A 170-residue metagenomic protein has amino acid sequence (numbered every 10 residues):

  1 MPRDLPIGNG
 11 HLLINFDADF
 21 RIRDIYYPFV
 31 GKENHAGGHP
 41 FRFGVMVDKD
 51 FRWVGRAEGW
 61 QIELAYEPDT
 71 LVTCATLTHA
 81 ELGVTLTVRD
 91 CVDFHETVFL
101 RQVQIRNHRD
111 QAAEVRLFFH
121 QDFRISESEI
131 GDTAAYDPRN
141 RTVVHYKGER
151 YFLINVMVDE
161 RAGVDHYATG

Functional and structural regions predicted by a protein language model:
M1-G170: Terminal accessory carbohydrate-recognition/targeting modules of carbohydrate-active enzymes
